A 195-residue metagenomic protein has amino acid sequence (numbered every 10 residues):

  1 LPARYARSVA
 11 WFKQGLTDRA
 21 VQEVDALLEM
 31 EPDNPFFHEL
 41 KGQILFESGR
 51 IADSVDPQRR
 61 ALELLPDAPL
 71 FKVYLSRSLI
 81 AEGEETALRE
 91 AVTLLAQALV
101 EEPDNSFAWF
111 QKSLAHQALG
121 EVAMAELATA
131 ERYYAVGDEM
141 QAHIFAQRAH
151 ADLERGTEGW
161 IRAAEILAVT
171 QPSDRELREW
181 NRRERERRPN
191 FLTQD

Functional and structural regions predicted by a protein language model:
L1-A52, D56-R60, T93, M124 (+7 more regions): Extracytoplasmic and endomembrane cell-envelope/extracellular-matrix remodeling and assembly machinery
A6, L40, Y74-L75, Q111 (+4 more regions): Canonical tetratricopeptide repeat
F12, F46, I80-E82, Q117 (+4 more regions): Specific register positions within alpha-helical solenoid repeats of the TPR/Sel1-like families, i.e., one
R19, D53, L70, T86-E90 (+5 more regions): Alpha-helical positions within canonical tetratricopeptide repeat
A26-L27, R60-A61, Q97-A98, R132 (+1 more regions): Canonical positions in the second alpha-helix
